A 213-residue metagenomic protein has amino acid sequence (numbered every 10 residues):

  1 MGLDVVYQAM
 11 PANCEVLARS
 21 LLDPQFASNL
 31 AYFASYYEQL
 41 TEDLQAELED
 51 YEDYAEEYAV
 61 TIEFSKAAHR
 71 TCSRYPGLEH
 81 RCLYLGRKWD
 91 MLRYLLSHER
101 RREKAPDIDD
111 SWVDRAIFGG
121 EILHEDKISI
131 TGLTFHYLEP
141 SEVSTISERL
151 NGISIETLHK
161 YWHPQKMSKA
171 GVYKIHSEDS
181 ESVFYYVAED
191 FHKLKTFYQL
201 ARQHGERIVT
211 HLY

Functional and structural regions predicted by a protein language model:
M1-E189, K193-T196, L200: Acidic (Asp/Glu-rich) sequence patches and key acidic residues that form negatively charged surfaces used
R207: Residue-level detector of anion-binding/catalytic polar loops
T210-Y213: Short hydrophobic/aromatic patches at helix-to-coil boundaries
